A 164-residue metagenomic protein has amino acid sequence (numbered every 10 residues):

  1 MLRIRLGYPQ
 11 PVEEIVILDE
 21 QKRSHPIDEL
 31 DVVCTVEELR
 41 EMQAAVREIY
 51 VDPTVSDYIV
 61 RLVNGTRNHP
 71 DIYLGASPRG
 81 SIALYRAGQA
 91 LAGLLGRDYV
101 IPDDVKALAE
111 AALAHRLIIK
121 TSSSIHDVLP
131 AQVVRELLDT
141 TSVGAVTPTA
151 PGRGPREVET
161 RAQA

Functional and structural regions predicted by a protein language model:
R3-R79, L94-D98, P102, S123 (+1 more regions): Conserved C-terminal "switch" segment of AAA+ ATPases
N68-A164: C-terminal engagement/docking regions of AAA+ P-loop ATPases
